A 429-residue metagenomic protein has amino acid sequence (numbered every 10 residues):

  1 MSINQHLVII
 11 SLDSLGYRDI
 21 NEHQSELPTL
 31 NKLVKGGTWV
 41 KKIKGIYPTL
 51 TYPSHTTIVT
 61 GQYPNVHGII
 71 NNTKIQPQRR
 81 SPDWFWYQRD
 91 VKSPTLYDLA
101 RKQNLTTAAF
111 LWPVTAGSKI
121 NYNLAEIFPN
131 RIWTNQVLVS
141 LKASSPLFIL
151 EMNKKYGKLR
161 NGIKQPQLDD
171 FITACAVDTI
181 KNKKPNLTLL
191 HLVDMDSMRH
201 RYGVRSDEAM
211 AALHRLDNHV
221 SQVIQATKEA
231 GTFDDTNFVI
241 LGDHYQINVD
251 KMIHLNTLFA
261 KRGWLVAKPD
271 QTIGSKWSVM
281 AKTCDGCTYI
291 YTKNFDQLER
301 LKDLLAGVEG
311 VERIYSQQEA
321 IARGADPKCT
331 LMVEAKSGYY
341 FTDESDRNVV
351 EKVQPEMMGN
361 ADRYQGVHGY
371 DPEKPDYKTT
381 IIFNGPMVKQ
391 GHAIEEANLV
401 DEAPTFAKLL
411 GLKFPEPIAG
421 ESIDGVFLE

Functional and structural regions predicted by a protein language model:
S2-V8: Extreme N-terminal starter segment of soluble prokaryotic enzymes
V8-I9, T29, R215-F259, F406: Metal-dependent active-site segment of extracytoplasmic phospho-/sulfohydrolases and closely related
R18-D19, Y52, T115-N121, D196-H200 (+4 more regions): Short catalytic/ligand-binding loop motif for oxyanion handling, primarily in non-cytosolic enzymes, centered on
I20-T57, G61-N65, A108: Short, structured active-site-proximal loop/turn typified by the sulfatase FGly-forming signature C/S-X-P-X-R
K41-K42, V66, A267-P269, L298-D303 (+3 more regions): Acidic/polar loop patches that form or flank catalytic/metal-binding clefts of enzymes that bind anionic ligands
Y63-G203, R215, G286, R300 (+3 more regions): His/Asp/Glu-rich, glycine-adjacent segments that coordinate divalent cations and/or stabilize oxyanion chemistry on
A230-D235, G242-K293, E429: Acidic/histidine-rich catalytic neighborhood
S275-T405: Active-site neighborhoods of enzymes that stabilize oxyanions during catalysis
